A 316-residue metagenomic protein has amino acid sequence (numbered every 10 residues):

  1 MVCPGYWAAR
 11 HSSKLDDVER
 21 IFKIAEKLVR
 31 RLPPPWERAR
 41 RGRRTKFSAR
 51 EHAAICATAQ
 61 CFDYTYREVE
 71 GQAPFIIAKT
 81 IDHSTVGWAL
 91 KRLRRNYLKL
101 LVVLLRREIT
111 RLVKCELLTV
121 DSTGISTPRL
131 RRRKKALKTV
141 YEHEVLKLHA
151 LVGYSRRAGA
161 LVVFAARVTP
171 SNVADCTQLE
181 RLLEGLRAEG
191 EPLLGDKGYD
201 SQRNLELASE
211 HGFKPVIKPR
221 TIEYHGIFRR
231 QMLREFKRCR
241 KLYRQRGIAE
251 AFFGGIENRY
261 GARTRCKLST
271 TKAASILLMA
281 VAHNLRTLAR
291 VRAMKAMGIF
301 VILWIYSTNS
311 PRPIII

Functional and structural regions predicted by a protein language model:
M1-R41, V291-I316: Charged, often Cys/His-bearing segments associated with DNA-binding zinc-finger transcription factors
G42-A53, T58-C61, G71, K91 (+2 more regions): Polybasic low-complexity intrinsically disordered regions
G42-R44, I217-L233, F300, W304-S307 (+1 more regions): Arg/Lys-rich, glycine/proline-spaced intrinsically disordered segments in nuclear chromatin/transcription regulators
T65-T80: DNA-recognition alpha helix
G71, W88, G254: DNA-binding alpha-helical recognition surfaces that contact promoter or target DNA
K79-N96: Major-groove recognition helix of helix-turn-helix-like DNA-binding domains
P192, K197-S269: Helix-centered, glycine/charged polyanion-binding patches within enzymatic domains that contact phosphate-containing
E235-I316: Basic, amphipathic alpha-helical segments enriched in Lys/Arg and hydrophobic/aromatic residues
